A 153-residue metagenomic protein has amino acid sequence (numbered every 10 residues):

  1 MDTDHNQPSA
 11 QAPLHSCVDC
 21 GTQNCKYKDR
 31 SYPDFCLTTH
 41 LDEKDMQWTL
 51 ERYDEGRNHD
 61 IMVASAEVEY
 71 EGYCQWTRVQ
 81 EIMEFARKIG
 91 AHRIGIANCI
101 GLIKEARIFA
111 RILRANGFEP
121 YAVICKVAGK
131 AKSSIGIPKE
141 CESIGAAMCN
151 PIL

Functional and structural regions predicted by a protein language model:
M1-L153: An N-terminal assembly and electron-transfer interface module characteristic of large anaerobic redox and radical
